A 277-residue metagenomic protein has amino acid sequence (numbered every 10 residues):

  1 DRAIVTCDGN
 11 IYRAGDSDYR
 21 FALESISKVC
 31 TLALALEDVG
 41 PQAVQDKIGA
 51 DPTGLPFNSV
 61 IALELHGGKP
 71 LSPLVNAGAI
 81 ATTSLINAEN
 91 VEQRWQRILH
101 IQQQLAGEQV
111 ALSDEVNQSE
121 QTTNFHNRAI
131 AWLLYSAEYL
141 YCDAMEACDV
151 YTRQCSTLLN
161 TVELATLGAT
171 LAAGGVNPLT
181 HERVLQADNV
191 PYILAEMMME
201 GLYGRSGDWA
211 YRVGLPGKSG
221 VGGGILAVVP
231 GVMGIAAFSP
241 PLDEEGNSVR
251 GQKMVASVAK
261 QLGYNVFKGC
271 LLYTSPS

Functional and structural regions predicted by a protein language model:
D1-A14, L226-A227: A short, well-structured edge-of-sheet supersecondary motif
G9, A22-Q45, L167, I235: Active-site SXXK
Y12-A14, S84, G231-P241, E245-N247 (+1 more regions): Short, well-ordered beta-strand elements
V29, L158-N177, V229-P240: Active-site-proximal alpha-helical segments within enzyme catalytic domains
A35-Q154: Active-site-adjacent helix/loop patches that line small-molecule binding or acyl-intermediate pockets
T157, L164-P216: Conserved active-site loop region of the serine DD-peptidase/beta-lactamase
M199-S239: Short, Gly/Ser/Thr-enriched beta-strand-loop segments that form substrate-interacting elements of hydrolase/peptidase
Y273-S277: Conserved small/polar residues in nucleotide/adenosyl-binding loops
